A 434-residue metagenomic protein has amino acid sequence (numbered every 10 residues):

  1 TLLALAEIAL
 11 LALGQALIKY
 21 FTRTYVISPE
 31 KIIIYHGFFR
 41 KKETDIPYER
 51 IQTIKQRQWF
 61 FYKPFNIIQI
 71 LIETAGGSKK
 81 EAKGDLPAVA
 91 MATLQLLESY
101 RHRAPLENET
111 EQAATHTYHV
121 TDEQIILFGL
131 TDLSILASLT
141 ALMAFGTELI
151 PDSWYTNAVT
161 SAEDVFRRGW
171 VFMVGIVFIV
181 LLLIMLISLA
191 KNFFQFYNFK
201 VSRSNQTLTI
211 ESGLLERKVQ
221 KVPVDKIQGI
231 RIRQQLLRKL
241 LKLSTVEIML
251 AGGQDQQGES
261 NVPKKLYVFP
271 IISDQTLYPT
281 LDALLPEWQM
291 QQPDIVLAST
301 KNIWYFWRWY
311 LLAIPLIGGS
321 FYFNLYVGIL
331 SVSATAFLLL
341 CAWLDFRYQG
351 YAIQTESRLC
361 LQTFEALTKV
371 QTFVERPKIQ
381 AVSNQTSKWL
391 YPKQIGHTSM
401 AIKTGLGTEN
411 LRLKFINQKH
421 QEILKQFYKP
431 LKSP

Functional and structural regions predicted by a protein language model:
T1-P434: N-terminal basic, Ser/Thr-rich segments that initiate or prime the first beta/alpha elements at protein or domain
